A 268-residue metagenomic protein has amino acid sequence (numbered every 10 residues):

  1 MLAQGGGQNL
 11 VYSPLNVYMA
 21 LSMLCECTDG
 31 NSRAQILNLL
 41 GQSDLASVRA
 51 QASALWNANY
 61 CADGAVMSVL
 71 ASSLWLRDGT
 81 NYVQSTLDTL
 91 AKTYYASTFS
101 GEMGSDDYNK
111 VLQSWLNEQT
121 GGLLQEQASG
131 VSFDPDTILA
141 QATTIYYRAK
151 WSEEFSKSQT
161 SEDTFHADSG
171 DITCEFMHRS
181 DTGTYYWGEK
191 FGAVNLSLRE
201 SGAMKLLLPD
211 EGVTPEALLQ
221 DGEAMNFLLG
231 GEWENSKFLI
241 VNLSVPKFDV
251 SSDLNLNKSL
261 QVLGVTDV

Functional and structural regions predicted by a protein language model:
M1-A71: Post-signal peptide N-terminal segment of secreted/secretory-pathway proteins
G7, A50-G212, W233-V268: Non-catalytic, conformational "gating/processing" segments within enzyme and secreted inhibitor domains
S13, V83-Q84, M225-N226: A diffuse structural propensity rather than consistent per-protein peaks
Y18, I36, T89-L90, A217: Bulky hydrophobic/aromatic packing residues
G30-I36, T214-A217, S252-L254: Extracytoplasmic/secreted cell-surface and envelope-processing proteins
I36-L40, F155-E162, A217-M225: Short Gly/aromatic-enriched secondary-structure transition segments
A224-L228, L260: C-terminal, non-catalytic macromolecule-binding modules
